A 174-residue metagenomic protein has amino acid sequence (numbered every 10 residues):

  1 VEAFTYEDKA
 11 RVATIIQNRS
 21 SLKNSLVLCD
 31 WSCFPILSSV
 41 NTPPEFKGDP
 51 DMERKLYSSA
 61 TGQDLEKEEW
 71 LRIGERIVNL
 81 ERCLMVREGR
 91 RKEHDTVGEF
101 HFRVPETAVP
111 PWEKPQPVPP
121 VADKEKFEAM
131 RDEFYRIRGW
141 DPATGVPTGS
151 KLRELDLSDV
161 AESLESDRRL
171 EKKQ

Functional and structural regions predicted by a protein language model:
V1-Q174: Extended C-terminal regions of large enzymes
